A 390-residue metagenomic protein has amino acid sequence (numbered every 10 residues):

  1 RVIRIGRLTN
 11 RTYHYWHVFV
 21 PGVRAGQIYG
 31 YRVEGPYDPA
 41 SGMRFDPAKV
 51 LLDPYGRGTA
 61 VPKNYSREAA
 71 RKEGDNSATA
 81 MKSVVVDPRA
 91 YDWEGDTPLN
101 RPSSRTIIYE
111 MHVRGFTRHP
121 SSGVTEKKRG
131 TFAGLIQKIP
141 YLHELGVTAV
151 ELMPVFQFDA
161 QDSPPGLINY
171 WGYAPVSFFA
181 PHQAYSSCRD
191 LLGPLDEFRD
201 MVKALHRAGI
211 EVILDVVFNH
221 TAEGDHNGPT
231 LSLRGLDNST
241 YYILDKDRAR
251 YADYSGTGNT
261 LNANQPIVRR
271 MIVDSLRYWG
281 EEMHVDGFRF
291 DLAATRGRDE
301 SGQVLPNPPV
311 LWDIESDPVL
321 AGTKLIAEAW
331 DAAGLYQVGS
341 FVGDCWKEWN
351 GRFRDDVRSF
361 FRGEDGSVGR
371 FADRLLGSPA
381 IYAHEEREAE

Functional and structural regions predicted by a protein language model:
R1-V2, Y29: Beta-strand-rich binding/interaction modules
V2-Y13: Solvent-exposed beta-strand/loop surfaces of large extracellular or lumenal domains
R7-T9, G22-R24, G35, R89 (+9 more regions): Short, flexible loop/turn elements at secondary-structure junctions
R11-Y15, G22-E110, T117-K127: The feature marks proteins involved in alpha-glucan
H14-V18, A90-D96, L135-K138, P309-W312 (+1 more regions): Short alpha-helical segments and helix-capping/turn motifs at coil-helix boundaries
V18-A25, S186, D200: Signal that preferentially marks extracellular ectodomain short beta-strand elements of beta-sandwich modules
A60, H284, G297-S301, L305-E390: Conserved alpha/beta catalytic core and glycan-binding cleft of carbohydrate-active enzymes
L99, H112-V285, R289-S316, L335: Substrate-binding/active-site clefts of carbohydrate-active enzymes
